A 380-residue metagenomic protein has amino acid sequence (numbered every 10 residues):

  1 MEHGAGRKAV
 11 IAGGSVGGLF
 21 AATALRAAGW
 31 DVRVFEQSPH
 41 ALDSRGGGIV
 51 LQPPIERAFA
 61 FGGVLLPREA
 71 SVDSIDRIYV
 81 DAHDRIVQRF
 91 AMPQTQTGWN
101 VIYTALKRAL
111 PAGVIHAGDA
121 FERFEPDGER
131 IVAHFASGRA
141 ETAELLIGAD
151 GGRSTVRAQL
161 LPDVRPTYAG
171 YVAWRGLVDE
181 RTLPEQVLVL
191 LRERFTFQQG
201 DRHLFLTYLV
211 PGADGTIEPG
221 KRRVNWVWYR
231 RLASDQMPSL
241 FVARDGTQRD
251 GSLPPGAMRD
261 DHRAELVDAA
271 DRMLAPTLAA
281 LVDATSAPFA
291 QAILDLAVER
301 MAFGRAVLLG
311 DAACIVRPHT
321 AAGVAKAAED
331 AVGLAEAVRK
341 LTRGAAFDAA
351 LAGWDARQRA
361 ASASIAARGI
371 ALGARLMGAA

Functional and structural regions predicted by a protein language model:
E2-A9, H40, S44, G48-R181: Conserved N-terminal helical subregion
E2-R7, A27, P67-E69, H83 (+7 more regions): C-terminal helical "tail/cap" subdomain of flavin- and related membrane-associated enzymes
A12, R26-R45: Glycine-rich FAD pyrophosphate-binding loop
G18-L19: N-terminal Rossmann-fold NAD(P) dinucleotide-binding loop
V32-R33, L146, A306-L309: Residue-level marker for buried hydrophobic side chains located in beta-strands that build the well-ordered beta-sheet
F90-M92, G98, S137, L183-V282: Conserved FAD/dinucleotide-binding core of flavoprotein oxidoreductases
F289-P318: FAD-binding beta-loop-beta segment adjacent to the flavin cofactor pocket
